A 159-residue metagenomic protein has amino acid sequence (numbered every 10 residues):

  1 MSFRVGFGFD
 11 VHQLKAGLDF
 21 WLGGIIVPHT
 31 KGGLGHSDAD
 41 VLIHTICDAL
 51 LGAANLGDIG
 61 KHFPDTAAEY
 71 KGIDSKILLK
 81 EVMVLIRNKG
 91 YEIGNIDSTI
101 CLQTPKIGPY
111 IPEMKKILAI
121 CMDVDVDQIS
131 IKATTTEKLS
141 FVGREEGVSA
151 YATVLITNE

Functional and structural regions predicted by a protein language model:
M1-S2, E159: Short, low-complexity, intrinsically disordered N-terminal peptides in bacterial proteins
S2-P112, M122: RNase III-family endoribonuclease catalytic core
I111-K115, E145: Short, low-complexity, polybasic intrinsically disordered segments
L118: Glycine-rich, mobile lid/loop segments that gate access to catalytic sites or pores
D125-Q128: Short acidic capping loops at alpha-helix termini that bridge into adjacent secondary structure
I131-T135: Pyridoxal 5′-phosphate
K138-S140: Short acidic, Gly/Pro-enriched loop/turn segments at secondary-structure junctions
V142-E159: C-terminal edge-of-domain segments
